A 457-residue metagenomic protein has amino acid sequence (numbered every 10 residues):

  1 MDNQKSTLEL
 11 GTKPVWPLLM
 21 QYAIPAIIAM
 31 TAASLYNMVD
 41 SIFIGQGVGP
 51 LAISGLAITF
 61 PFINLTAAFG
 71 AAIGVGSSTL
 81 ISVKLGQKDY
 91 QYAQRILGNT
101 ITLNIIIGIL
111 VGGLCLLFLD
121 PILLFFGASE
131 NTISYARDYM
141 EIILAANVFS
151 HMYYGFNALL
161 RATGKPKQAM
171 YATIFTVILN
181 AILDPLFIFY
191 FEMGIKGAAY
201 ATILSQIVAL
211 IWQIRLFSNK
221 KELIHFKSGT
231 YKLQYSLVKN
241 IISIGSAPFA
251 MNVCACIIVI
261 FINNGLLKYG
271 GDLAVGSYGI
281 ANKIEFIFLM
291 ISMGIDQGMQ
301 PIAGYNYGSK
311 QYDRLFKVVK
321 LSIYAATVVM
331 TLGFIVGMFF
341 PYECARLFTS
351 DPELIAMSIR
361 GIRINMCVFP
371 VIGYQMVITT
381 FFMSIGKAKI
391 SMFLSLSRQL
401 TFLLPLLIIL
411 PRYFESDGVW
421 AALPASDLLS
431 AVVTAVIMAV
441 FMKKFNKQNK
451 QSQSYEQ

Functional and structural regions predicted by a protein language model:
M1-A23, I81-A146, Y190-G245, A303-V368 (+1 more regions): Short alpha-helical transmembrane segments in multi-pass integral membrane proteins
T12, W16-L35, V39, F62-F69 (+6 more regions): Residue-level signal for short hydrophobic patches within transmembrane helices of multi-pass membrane transporters
Q21-D40, I142, T176, S205-A209 (+4 more regions): Transmembrane helical elements of multi-pass membrane transporters/channels
L35-S54, L123-E130, L186-M193, C256-K283 (+4 more regions): Helix-terminus/linker motif at the lipid-water interface of multi-pass membrane proteins
S41, P50-I53, Y90, L119 (+6 more regions): Membrane-helix interface/capping residues of multi-pass secondary transporters
I53-G113, S150-A169, S277-P341, I372-S391: Small-residue-rich hydrophobic transmembrane alpha-helices
L65-A68, N180-P185, L210-I214, F286-I287 (+3 more regions): Hydrophobic transmembrane alpha-helices of multi-pass small-molecule transporters
G74, I143-R161, A172-N180, A198-I211 (+4 more regions): Short runs within selected transmembrane alpha-helices of multi-pass transporters and secretion channels
